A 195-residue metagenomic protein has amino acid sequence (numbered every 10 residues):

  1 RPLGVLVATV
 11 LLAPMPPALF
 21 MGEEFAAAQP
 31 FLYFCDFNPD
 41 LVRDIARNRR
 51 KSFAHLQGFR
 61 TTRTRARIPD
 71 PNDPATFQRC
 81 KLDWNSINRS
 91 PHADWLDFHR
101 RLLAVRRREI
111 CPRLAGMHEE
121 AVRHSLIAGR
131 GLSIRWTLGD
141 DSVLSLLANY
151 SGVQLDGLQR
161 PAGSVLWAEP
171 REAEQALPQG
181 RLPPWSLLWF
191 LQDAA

Functional and structural regions predicted by a protein language model:
R1-L144, Y150-L155: Loop/helix patches that line or flank the sugar-binding groove of alpha-linked glycan CAZymes
D36, E169-P170, Q192: Active-site donor-binding loop signature of nucleotide-sugar glycosyltransferases
G131-R135, S142-A148, S164-W167, W185-L191: Ordered hydrophobic segments in well-structured contexts
A148, E174-Q175: A conserved amphipathic helix/loop scaffold that creates a polar/acidic microenvironment used either to coordinate
V153-E172: Beta-strand-rich binding/interaction modules
A176-A195: C-terminal beta-strand-rich structural cap/linker in extracellular carbohydrate-active enzymes
